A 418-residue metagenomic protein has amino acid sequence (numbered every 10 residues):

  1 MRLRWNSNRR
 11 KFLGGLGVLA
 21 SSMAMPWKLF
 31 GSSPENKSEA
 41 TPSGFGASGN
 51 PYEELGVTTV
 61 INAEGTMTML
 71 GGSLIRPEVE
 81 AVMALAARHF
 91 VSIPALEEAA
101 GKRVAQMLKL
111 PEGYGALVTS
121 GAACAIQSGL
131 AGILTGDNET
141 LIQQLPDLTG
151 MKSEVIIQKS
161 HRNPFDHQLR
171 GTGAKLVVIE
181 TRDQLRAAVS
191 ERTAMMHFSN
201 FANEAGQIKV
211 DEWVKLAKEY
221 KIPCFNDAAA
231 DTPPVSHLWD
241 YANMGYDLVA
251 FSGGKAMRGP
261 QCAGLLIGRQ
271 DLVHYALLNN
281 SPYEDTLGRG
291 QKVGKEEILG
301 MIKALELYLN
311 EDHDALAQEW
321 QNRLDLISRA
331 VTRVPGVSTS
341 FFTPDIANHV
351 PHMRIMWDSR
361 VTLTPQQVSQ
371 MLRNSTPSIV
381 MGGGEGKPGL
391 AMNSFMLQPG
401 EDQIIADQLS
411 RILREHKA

Functional and structural regions predicted by a protein language model:
R2-W5, R9-S33: N-terminal export signals
L13-A20, K37-I61, G65-L70, L74 (+5 more regions): Conserved PLP-enzyme active-site core in the AAT-like
P51, V331-I412: Conserved C-terminal alpha-helix-loop-beta "cap" of PLP-dependent enzymes that closes/shapes the active-site mouth
T59-M69, E80-A87, H352: Generic N-terminal amphipathic, Lys/Arg-enriched alpha-helix
M69, L74, E80-A81, R88-V91 (+2 more regions): Metallocofactor- and cofactor-centric catalytic cores in central/energy metabolism, strongly enriched
I93-E98, G113-A116, G288-Q291, E311-W320 (+3 more regions): Flexible, glycine/charged-enriched surface loops at secondary-structure junctions
K209-W213, I327, V368: A general structural detector for well-ordered alpha-helical segments in enzyme core domains, enriched
L305-R329: Structural signature of PLP-dependent enzymes
